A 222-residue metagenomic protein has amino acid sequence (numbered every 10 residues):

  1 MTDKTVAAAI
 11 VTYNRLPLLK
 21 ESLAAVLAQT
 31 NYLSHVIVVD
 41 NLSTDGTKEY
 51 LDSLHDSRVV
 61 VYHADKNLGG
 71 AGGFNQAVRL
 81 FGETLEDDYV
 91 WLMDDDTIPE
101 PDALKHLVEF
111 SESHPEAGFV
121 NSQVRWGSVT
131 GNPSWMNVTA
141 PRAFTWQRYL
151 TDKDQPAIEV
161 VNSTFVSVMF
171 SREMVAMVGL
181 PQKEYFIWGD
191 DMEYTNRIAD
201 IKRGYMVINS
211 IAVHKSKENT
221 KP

Functional and structural regions predicted by a protein language model:
K20, D45-S53, D102: Acidic helix N-cap motif at the loop->helix transition within catalytic regions of sugar-transfer enzymes
A24-L33: Short, acidic, metal-binding catalytic loop of nucleotide-sugar glycosyltransferases
A25, D40-E49, K66, T97: A conserved acidic beta->alpha catalytic loop
A64-T84: Glycine-rich, basic loop-to-helix element that forms the pyrophosphate-binding segment of sugar-nucleotide handling
E86-D96: Short beta-strand-to-loop acidic/aromatic patch adjacent to the donor-nucleotide binding site
D102-W135: Conserved donor NDP-sugar-binding/catalytic core segment of glycosyltransferases
T139-V161: Short, flexible, basic/aromatic active-site loop/helix in glycosyltransferases
V168, M174-G179, E184-S210: A short, conserved alpha-helix in the catalytic core of glycosyltransferases
